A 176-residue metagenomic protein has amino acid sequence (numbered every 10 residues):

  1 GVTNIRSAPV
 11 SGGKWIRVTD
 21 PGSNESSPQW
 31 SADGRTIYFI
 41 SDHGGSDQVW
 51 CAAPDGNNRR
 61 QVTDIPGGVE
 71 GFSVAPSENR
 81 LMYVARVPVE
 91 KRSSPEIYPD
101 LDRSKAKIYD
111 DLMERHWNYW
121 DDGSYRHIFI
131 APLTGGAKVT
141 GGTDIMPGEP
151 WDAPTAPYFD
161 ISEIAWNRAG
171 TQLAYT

Functional and structural regions predicted by a protein language model:
G1, H43-S46, P88-K91: Short glycine/acidic-enriched loop and turn motifs that connect beta-strands
N4-R6, Q48-W50, H127-F129: A short loop-to-beta-strand structural motif that recurs across blades of beta-propeller domains
A8-S26, S31, S41, A52-G68 (+2 more regions): Multi-bladed beta-propeller domains
G22-I40, R59, P66-V84, E114-D122 (+2 more regions): Conserved beta-propeller blade repeats
Y83-A137, G142-P147: Predominantly five- to eight-bladed beta-propeller fold
